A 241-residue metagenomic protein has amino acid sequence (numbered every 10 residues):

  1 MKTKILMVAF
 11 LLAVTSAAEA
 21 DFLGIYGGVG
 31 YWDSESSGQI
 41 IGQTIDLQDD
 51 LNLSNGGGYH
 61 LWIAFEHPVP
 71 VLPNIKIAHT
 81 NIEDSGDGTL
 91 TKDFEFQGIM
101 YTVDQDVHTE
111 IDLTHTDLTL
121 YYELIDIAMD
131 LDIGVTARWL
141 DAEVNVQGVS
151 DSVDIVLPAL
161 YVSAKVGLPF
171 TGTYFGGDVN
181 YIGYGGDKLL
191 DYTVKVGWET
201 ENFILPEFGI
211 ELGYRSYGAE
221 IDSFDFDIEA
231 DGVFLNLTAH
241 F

Functional and structural regions predicted by a protein language model:
M1-L23: Cleavable N-terminal export/targeting peptides
E19-L23, P68-N74, I125-L131, P169-G172 (+1 more regions): Short loop/turn motifs that connect adjacent beta-strands in outer-membrane beta-barrel proteins
F22, Y31, V196, E229-F241: Outer-membrane beta-barrel "beta-signal"
I25-V29, I63, I75-I77, L120 (+6 more regions): Membrane-embedded beta-strand positions of outer-membrane beta-barrel proteins
V29-E35, H79-S85, L124, A137-E143 (+5 more regions): Transmembrane beta-strands of outer-membrane beta-barrel pores
E35-G58, H79-T114, L140-I155, G183-G185 (+1 more regions): Extracellular/periplasm-exposed beta-strand and loop segments of Gram-negative cell-envelope proteins, dominated by
G57-I63, T114-L118, V156-V162, L190-V194 (+1 more regions): Hydrophobic, lipid-facing positions within transmembrane beta-strands of outer-membrane proteins
T136-R138, V149-N180: Detector for outer-membrane/organellar transmembrane beta-barrel domains, recognizing the amphipathic beta-strand
